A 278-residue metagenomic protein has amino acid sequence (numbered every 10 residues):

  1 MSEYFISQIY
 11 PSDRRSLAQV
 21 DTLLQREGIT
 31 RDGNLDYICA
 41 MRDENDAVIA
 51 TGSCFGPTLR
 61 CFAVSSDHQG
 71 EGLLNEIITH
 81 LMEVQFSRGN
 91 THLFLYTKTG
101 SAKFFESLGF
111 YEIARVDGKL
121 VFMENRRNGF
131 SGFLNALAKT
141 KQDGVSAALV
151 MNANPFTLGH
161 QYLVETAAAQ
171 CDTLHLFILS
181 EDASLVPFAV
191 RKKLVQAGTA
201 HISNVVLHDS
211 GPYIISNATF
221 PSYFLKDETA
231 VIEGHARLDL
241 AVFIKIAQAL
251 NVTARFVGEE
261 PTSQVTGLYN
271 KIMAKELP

Functional and structural regions predicted by a protein language model:
M1-R31, R42-D43, A47: Short amphipathic alpha-helix that is part of the acyltransferase structural core
L35, F55, V116-D117: Structural motif
D36, L59, G144: Short coil/loop residues immediately preceding or within conserved phosphate-binding loops of NTP-utilizing enzyme
A40, D46-A63: Conserved beta-strand in the GNAT
H68, G72-H80, G159: Conserved acetyl-CoA pyrophosphate-binding loop and the N-cap/start of the following alpha-helix in GNAT-like
Q85-K98: Conserved GNAT acetyl-CoA-binding A-motif
T97, F105-F110, R115-P278: Nucleotidyltransferase catalytic core that binds NTPs
